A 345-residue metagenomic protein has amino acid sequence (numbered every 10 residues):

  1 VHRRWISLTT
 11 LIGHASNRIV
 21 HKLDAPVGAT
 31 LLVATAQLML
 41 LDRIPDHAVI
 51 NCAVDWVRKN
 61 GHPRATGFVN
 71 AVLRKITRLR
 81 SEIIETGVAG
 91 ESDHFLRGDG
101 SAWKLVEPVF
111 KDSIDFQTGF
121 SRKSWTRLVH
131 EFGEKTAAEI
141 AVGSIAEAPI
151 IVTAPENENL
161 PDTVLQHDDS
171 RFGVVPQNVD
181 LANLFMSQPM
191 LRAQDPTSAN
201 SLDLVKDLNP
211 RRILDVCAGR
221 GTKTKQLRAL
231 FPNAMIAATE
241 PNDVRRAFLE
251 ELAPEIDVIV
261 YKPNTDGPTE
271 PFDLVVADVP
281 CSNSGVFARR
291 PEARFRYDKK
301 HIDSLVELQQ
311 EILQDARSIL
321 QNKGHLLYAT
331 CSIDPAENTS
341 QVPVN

Functional and structural regions predicted by a protein language model:
V1-V179, R228: Class I Rossmann-like S-adenosyl-L-methionine
Q166-N345: Rossmann-like S-adenosyl-L-methionine
